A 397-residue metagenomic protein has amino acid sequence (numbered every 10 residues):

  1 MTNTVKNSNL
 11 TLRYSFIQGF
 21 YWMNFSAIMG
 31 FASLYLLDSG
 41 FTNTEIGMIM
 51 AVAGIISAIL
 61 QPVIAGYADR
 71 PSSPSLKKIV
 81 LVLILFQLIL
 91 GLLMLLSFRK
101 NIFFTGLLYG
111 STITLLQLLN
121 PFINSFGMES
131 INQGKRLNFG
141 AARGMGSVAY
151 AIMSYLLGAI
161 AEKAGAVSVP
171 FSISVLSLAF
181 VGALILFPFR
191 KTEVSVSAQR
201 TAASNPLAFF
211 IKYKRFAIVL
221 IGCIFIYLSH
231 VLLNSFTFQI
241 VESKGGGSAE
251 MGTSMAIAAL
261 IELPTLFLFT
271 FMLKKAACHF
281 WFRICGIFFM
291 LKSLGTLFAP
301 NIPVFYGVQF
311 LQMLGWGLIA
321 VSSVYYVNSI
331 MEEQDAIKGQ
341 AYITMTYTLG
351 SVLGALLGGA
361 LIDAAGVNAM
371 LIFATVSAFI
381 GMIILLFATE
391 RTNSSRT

Functional and structural regions predicted by a protein language model:
T2-S8, P188-L220: Juxtamembrane intracellular "pre-TM" segments in multi-pass secondary transporters
N3-G54, R215-G222, I226-S254: Helix-loop boundary and gating motifs at the non-cytosolic
G19, N101-N120, I224, V304-L318: Hydrophobic core of transmembrane alpha-helices in multi-pass small-molecule transporters, especially MFS/SLC-type
N43-T44, Q133-M145, S248-A249, M331-I343: Loop-to-transmembrane helix entry/capping segments in MFS-fold secondary transporters and related SLC/MFSD carriers
L60-P74, A161-E162, T265-A277, I362-D363: Helix-to-loop junctions at the C-terminal end of transmembrane segments in multipass secondary transporters
K78-L92, F280-G295, T375: Structural signature of the two symmetry-related core transmembrane helices
Q117-N132, L318-E332: Intracellular juxtamembrane helix-capping segments at the cytosolic ends of symmetry-related transmembrane helices
V169-L186, M370-F387: Symmetry-related core transmembrane helices of the 12-TM Major Facilitator Superfamily/SLC fold
